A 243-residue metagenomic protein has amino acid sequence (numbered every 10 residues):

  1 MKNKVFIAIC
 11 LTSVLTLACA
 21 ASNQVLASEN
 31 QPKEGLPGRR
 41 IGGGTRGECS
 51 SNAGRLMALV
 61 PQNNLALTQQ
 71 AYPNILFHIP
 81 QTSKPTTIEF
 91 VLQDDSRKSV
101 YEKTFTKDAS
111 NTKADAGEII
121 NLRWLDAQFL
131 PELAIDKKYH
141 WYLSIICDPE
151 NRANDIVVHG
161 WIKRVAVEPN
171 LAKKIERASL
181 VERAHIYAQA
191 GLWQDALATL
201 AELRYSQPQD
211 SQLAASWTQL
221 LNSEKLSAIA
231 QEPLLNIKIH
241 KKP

Functional and structural regions predicted by a protein language model:
M1-L11: Bacterial N-terminal signal peptides that target proteins for export
N23-Q62, Q70: Surface-exposed loop/turn and intrinsically disordered segments
S28-G35, G47-S50, L65, I135 (+3 more regions): Extended, polar beta-sheet/loop recognition surfaces of beta-rich domains that mediate binding to diverse ligands
Q62-S83: Contiguous beta-strand segments within globular domains
S99-D115: Solvent-exposed serine/threonine-rich low-complexity stretches and specific carbohydrate-binding patches
I119-I135: Signal that preferentially marks extracellular ectodomain short beta-strand elements of beta-sandwich modules
I135-D148, A201: Internal, hydrophobic beta-strand segments that form the core of beta-sheet-rich folds
L203, P208, A214-P243: Preference for solvent-exposed, low-hydrophobicity sequence contexts
